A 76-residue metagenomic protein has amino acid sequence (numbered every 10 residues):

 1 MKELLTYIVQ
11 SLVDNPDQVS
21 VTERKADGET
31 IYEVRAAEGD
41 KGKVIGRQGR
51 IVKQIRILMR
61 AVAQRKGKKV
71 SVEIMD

Functional and structural regions predicted by a protein language model:
M1-K43, I51-D76: RNA-contacting regions in translation and RNA-metabolism proteins, encompassing KH/S1 modules where present
